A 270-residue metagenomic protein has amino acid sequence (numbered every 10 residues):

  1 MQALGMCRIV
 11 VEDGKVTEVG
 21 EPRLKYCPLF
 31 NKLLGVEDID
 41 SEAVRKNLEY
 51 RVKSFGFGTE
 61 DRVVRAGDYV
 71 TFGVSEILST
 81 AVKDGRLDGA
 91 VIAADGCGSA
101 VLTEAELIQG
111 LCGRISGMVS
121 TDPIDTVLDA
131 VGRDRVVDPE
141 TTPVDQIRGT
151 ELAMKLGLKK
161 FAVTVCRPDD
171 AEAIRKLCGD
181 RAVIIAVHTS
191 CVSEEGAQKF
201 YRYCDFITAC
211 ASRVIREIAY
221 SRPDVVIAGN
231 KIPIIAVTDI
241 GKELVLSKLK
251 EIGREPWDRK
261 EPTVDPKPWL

Functional and structural regions predicted by a protein language model:
M1-L270: Conserved mixed alpha/beta catalytic, RNA-binding, or beta-rich assembly cores of soluble enzyme, regulatory
